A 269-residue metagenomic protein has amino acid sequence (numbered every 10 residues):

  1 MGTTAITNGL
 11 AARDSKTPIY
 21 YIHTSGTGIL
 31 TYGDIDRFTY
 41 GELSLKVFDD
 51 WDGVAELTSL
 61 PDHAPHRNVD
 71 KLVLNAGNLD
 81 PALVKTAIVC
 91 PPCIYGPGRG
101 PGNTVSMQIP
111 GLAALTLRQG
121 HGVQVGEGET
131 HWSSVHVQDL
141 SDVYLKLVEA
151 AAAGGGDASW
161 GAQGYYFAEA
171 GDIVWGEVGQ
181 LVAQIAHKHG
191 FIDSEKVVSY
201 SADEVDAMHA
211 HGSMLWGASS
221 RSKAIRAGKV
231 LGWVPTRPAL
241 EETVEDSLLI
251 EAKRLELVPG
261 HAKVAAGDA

Functional and structural regions predicted by a protein language model:
M1-D49: NAD(P)-cofactor binding segment of oxidoreductase domains
G53-V89, I94-P97, S106-P110, A114-L117: Active-site Tyr-X1-5-Lys
A82, G96-P110, L147-Y165: Glycine/proline-rich active-site loop of Rossmann-fold NAD(P)-dependent oxidoreductases
I88, N103-I109, S133-S141, L145 (+1 more regions): Conserved loop-to-helix N-cap of the C-terminal "lid" that shapes the substrate pocket in Rossmann-like
G111-Q138, V143-L147, A158: A conserved pocket-lining segment of Rossmann-fold NAD(P)-dependent short-chain dehydrogenase/reductase
L140-Y144, A168, V178, A227 (+1 more regions): Non-catalytic, hydrophobic alpha-helical segments
D157-A158, Y165-K223, R237: Terminal hydrophobic/aromatic helix or amphipathic segment near a protein terminus
R237-A269: Amphipathic terminal alpha-helices
